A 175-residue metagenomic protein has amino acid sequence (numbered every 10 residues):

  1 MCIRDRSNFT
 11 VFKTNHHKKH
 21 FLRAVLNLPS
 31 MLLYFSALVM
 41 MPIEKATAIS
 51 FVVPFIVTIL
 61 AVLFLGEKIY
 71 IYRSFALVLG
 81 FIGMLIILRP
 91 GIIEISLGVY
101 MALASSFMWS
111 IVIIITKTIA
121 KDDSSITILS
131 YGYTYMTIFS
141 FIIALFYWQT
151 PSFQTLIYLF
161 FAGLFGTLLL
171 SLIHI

Functional and structural regions predicted by a protein language model:
M1-D5, H174-I175: Conserved small/polar residues in nucleotide/adenosyl-binding loops
R4-P29, M108-V112, Y131-F146: Transmembrane alpha-helices of multi-pass small-molecule transport proteins
N8-L33, L97-S105, T150-L169: Loop-to-transmembrane-helix transition segments
L33-S50, K121-I126, L172-I173: Structural motif at transmembrane-helix junctions in multi-pass transporters
S36, V53-F75, Y147: C-terminal transmembrane-helix exit sites in multi-pass transporters
L38-M41, R89-S96, F146-F153: Membrane-interface helix caps and helix-loop-helix hairpins in membrane proteins
Y72-L88: Hydrophobic transmembrane alpha-helices of multi-pass small-molecule transport proteins
I93-W148: Transmembrane alpha-helical segments that form core, pore/gating elements of small-molecule transporters/exporters
